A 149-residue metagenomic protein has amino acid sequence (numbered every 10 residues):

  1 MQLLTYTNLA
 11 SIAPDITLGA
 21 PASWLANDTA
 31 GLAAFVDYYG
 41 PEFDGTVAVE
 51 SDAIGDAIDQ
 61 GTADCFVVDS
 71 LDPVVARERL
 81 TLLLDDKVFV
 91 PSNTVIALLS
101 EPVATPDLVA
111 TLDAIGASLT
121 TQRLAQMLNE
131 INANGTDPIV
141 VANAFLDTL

Functional and structural regions predicted by a protein language model:
M1, N93-P106: A bilobed periplasmic-binding-protein/Venus flytrap-type ligand-binding module shared by bacterial periplasmic
M1-G55, Q122, G135-V140: Bilobed "Venus flytrap"/periplasmic-binding protein-like clamshell domains and structurally analogous long
S23-N27, L71-V75, P102-T105: Solvent-exposed loop/turn segments at secondary-structure junctions within structured extracellular/periplasmic domains
G40, Q60-T62, V74-V88: Ligand-binding "clamshell"
A63-D69: Paired acidic/hydrophobic, glycine-rich loop segments that form the ligand-binding mouth/hinge of periplasmic-binding
P91-A97, T121-A125: Acidic/histidine-rich, surface-exposed loop or edge segments in extracytoplasmic proteins
A104-I115: Short amphipathic alpha-helical coupling segments at ligand-binding clamshell hinges and other catalytic/signaling
D113-L149: Extracellular/periplasmic juxtamembrane helices and adjacent flexible linkers that interface with membrane partners
